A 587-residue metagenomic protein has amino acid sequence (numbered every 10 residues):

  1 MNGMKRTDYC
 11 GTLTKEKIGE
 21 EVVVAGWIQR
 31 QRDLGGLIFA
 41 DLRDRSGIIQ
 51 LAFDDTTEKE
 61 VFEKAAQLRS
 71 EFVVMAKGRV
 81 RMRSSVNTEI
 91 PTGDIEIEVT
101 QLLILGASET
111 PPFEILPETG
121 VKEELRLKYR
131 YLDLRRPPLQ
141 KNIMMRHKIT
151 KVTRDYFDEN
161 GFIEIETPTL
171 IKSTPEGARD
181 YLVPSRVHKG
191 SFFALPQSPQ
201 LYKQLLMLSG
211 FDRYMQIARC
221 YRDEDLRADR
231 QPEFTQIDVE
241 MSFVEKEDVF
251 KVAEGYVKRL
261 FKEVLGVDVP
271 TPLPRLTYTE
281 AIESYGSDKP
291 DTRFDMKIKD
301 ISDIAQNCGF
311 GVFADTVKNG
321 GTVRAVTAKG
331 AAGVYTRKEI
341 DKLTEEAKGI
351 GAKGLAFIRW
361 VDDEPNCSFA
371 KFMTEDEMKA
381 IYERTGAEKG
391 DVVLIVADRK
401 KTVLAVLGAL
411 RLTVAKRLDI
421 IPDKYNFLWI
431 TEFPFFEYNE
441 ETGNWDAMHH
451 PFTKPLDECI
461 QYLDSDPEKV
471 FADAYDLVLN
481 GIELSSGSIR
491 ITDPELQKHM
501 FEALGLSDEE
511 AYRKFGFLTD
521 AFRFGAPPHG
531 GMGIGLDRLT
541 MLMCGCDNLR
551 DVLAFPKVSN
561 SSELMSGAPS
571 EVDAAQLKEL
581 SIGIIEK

Functional and structural regions predicted by a protein language model:
M1-K587: Class II aminoacyl-tRNA synthetase catalytic cores and aaRS-like
